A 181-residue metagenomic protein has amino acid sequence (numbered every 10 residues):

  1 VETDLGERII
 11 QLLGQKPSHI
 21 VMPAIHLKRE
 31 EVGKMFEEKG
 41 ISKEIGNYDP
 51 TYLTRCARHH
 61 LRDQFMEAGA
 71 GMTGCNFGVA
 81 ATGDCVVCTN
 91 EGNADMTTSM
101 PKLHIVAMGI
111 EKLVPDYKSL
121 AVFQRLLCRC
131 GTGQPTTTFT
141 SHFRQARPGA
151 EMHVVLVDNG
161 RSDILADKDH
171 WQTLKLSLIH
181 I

Functional and structural regions predicted by a protein language model:
V1-H170: The feature marks the mature, well-folded catalytic cores of soluble enzymes
T173-S177: Catalytic adenosine-cofactor/nucleotide-binding cores of aminoacyl-tRNA synthetases and other
I179-I181: Conserved small/polar residues in nucleotide/adenosyl-binding loops
